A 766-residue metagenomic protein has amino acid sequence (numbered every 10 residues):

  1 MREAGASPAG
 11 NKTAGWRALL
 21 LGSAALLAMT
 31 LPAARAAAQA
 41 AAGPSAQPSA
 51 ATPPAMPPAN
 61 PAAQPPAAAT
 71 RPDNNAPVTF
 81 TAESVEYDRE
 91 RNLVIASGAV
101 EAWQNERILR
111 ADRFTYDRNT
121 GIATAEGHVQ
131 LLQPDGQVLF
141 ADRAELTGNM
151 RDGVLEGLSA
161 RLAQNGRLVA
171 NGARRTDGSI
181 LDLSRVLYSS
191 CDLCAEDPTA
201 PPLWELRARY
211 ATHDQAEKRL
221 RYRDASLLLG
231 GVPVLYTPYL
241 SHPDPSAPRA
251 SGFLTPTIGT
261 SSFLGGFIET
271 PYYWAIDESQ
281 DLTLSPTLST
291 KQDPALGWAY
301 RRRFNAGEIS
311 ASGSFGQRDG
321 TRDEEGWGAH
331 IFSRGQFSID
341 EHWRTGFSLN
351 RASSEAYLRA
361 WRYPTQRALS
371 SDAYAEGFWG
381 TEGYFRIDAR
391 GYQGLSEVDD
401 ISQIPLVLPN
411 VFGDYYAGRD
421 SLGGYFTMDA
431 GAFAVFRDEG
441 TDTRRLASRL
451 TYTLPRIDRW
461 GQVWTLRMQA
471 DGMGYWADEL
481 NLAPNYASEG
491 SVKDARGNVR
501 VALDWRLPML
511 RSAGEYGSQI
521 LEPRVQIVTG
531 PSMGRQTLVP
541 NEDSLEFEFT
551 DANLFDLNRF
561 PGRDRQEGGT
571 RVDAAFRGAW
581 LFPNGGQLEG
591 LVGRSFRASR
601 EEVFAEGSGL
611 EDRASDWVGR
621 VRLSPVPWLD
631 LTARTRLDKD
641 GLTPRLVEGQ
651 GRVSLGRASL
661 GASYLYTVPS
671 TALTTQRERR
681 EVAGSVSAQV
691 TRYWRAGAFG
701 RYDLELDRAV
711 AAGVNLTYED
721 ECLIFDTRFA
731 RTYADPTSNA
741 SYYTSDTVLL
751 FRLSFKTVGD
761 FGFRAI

Functional and structural regions predicted by a protein language model:
M1-G15: N-terminal secretory signal peptides that target proteins for export/translocation
A6-S7, P44-Q47, S663, K756: Intrinsically disordered, low-complexity Ser/Thr- and Pro-rich stretches
W16-L26: Sec-dependent N-terminal signal peptides
L27-A36: C-terminal segment of classical bacterial N-terminal signal peptides
Q39-R185, E205-A208, T212-L220, L284: N-terminal amphipathic/hydrophobic interface segments
F140-V154, A160-L206, Y210-I766: Outer-membrane beta-barrel proteins and related beta-barrel translocases across Gram-negative bacteria
